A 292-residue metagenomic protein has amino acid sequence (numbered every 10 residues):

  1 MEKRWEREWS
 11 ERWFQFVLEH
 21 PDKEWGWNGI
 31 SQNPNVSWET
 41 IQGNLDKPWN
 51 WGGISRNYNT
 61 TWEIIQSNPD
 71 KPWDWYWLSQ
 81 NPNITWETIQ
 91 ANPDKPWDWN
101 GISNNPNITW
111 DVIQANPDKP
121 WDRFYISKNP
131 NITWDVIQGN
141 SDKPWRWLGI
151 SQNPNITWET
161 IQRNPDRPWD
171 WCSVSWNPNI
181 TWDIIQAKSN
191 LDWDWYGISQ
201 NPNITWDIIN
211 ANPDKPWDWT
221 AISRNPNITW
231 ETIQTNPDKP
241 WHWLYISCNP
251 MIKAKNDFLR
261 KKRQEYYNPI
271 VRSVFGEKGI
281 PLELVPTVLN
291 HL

Functional and structural regions predicted by a protein language model:
E6-F14: Catalytic phosphate/metal-binding cores of nucleic-acid and nucleotide-processing enzymes, i.e., regions that mediate
V17-G29, W38-E39: Long, compositionally biased low-complexity repeat segments characteristic of intrinsically disordered regions
P21-E24, P34, Q42-P48, Y58 (+16 more regions): Intrinsically disordered, low-complexity proline-rich tandem-repeat tracts
W27-N28, W38, W51-G52, W62 (+15 more regions): Intrinsic low-complexity tandem-repeat regions in disordered proteins
I30, I54, L78, I102 (+7 more regions): Short hydrophobic alpha-helical "box" of cullin-RING ligase substrate receptors that recruits the CRL scaffold
S141, D166, W230, P237 (+1 more regions): Residue-level recognition of alpha-helix boundary/capping or hinge positions
N256-L292: Cullin-RING E3 adaptor/co-adaptor recruitment helices
